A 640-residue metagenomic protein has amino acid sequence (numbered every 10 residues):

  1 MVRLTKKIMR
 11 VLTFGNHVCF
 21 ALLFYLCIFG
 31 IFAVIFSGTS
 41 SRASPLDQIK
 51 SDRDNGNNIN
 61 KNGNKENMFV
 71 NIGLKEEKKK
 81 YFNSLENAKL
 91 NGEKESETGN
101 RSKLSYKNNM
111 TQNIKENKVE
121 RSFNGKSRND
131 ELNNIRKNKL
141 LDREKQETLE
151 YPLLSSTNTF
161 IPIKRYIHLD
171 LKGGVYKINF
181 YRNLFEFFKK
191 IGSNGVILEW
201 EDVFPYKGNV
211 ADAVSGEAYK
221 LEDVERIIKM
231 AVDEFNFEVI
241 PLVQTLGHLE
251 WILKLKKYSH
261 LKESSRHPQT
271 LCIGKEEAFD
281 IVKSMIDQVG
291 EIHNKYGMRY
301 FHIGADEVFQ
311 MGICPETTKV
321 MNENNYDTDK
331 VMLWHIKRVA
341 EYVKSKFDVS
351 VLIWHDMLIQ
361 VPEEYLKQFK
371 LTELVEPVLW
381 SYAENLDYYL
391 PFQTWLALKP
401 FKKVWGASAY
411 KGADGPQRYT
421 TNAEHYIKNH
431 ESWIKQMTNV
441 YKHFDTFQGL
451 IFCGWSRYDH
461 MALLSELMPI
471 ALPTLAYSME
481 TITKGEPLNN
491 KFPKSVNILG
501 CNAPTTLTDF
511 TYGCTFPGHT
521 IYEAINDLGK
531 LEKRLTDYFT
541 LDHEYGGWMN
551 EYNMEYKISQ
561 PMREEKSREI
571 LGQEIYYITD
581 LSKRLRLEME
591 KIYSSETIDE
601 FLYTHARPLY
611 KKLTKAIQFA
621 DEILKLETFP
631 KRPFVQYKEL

Functional and structural regions predicted by a protein language model:
M1-G15, D52-G56, N60-K65, E77: Short, low-complexity, Lys/Arg-enriched N-terminal segments of secretory-pathway carbohydrate enzymes
V2-Q48: N-terminal signal-anchor transmembrane helix specifying type II single-pass membrane topology of secretory-pathway
N16-V18, L149-S155, R226, F279-E291 (+2 more regions): Substrate-binding groove of N-acetylhexosamine-processing glycoside hydrolases
D47-D52, N67-G73, E77-A88, Y106-N109 (+1 more regions): N-terminal carbohydrate-binding accessory modules
G63, K80, A88, E93-K94 (+2 more regions): N-terminal intrinsically disordered, low-complexity segments enriched in Ser/Pro/Thr/Gly
I161-L379, S408-T421: Aromatic-lined carbohydrate-binding surfaces of glycoside hydrolases
